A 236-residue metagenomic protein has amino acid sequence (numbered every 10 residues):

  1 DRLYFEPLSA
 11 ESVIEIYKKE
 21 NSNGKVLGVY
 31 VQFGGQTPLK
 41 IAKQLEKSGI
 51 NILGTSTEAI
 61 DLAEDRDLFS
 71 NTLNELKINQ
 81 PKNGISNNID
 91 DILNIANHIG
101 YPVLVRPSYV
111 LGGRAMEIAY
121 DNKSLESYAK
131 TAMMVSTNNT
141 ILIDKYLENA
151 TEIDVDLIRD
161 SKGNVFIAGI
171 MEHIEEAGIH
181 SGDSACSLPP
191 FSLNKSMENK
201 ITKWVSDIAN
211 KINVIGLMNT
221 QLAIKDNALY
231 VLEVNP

Functional and structural regions predicted by a protein language model:
R2-T220, I224-P236: N-terminal beta-alpha lobe that positions the nucleotide/phosphoryl donor in ATP/NTP-coupled carboxylate activation
